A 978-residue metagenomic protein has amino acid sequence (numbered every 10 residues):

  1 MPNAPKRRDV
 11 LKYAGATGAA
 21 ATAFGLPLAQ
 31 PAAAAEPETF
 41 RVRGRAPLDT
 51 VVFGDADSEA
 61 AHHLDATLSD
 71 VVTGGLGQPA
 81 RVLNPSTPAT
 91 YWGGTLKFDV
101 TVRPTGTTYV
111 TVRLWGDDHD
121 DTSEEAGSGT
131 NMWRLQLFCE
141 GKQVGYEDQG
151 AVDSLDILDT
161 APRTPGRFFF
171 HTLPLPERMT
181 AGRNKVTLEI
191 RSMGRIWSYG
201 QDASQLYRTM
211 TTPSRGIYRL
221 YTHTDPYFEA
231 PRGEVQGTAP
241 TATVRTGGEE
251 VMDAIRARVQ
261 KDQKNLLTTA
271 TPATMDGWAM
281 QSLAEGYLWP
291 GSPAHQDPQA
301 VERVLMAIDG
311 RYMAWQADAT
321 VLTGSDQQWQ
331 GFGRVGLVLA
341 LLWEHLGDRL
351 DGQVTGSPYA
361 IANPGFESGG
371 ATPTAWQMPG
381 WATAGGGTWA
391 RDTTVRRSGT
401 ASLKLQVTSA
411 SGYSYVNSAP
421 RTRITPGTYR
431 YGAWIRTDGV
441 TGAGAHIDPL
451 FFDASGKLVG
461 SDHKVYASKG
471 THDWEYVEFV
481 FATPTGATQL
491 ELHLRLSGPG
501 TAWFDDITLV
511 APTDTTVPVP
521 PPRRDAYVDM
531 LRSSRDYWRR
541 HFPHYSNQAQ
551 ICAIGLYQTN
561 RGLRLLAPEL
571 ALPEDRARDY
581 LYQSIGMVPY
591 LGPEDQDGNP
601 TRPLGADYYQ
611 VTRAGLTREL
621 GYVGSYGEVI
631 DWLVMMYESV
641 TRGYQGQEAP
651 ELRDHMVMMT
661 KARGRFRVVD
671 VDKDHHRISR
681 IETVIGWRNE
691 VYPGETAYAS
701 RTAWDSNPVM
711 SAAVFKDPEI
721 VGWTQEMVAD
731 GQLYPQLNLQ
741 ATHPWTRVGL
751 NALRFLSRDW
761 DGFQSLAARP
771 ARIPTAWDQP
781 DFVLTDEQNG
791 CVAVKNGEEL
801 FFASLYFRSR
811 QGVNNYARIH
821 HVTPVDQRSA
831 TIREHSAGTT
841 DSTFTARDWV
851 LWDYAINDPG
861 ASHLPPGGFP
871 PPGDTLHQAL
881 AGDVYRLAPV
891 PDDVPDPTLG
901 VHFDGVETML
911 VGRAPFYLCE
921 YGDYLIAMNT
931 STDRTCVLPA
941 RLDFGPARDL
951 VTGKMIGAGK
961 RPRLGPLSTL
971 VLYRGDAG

Functional and structural regions predicted by a protein language model:
P2-N3, D9-Q30: N-terminal export signals
P37-V71, D225, G233, G356-A384 (+1 more regions): Extracellular carbohydrate-recognition regions
L68-W92, A390-S411: Short carbohydrate-recognition loop motifs
K97, Y644-P946: Extended polysaccharide-engagement surfaces of secreted carbohydrate-active enzymes
V102-G127, G427-T437: A short beta-strand element within beta-rich, extracytoplasmic domains of secreted/secretory-pathway proteins
V144-E177, K457-G486: Extracellular carbohydrate recognition and processing domains and analogous Trp-centered ligand-binding platforms
M313-H345, Q353-T355, P522-R772, F782 (+1 more regions): Extracellular polysaccharide-recognition and catalytic grooves
G356-P518: Extracellular and organelle-lumenal recognition/adhesion modules and their flexible linkers in secreted
